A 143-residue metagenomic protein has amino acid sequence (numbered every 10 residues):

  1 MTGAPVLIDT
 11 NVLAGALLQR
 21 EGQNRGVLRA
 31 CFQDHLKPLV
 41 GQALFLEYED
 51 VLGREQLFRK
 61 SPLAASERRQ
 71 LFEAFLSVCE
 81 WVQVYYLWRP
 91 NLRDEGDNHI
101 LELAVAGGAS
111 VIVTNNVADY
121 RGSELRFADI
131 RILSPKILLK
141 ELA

Functional and structural regions predicted by a protein language model:
M1-V40: Short, well-structured N-terminal submotif of metal-dependent ribonuclease cores
L13, L44-F45, A118-D119: Conserved nucleotide-binding/hydrolysis micro-motifs of P-loop NTPases
A16-L17, V51, K60, S123 (+1 more regions): Residues that scaffold the ATP/ADP-binding catalytic core of kinase and kinase-like folds
R20-Q23, V27-L28, G53-R54, R126-D129: Short, glycine/charged-enriched secondary-structure capping and boundary segments
A30-L87: PIN-domain endoribonuclease scaffold, especially VapC-family toxins
L76-I112, V117: Active-site neighborhoods of divalent-metal-dependent phosphate/nucleic-acid chemistry enzymes
N98, V105-V111, V117-A143: Acidic, PIN/NYN-like endoribonuclease modules and their adjacent C-terminal/linker elements
